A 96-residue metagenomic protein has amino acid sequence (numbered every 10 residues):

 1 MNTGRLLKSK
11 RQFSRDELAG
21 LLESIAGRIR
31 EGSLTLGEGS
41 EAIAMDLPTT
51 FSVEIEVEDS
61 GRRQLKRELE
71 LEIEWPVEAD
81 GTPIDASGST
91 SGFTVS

Functional and structural regions predicted by a protein language model:
M1-G27: Terminal, regulation- and interaction-focused segments at domain boundaries
M1-K8, L36, A42-S96: Long protein-protein interaction modules used by eukaryotic assembly/scaffold proteins
I25-R28, P76-E78: Short, leucine/isoleucine-rich alpha-helical interaction segments at C-terminal helix-coil junctions
G32: Short beta-strand/loop motifs in extracellular/secreted proteins, especially within beta-sandwich accessory domains
